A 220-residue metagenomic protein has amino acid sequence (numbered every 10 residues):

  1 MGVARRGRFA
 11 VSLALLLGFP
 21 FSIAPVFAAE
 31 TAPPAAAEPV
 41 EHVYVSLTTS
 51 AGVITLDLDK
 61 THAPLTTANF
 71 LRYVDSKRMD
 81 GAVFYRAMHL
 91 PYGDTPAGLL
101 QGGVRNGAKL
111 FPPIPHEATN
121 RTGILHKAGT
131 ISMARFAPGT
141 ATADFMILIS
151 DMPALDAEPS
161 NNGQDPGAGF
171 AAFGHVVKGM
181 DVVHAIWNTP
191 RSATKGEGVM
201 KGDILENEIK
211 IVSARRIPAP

Functional and structural regions predicted by a protein language model:
V3-A4, V26-P220: Cyclophilin-like peptidyl-prolyl cis-trans isomerases
A10-A24: Bacterial N-terminal signal peptides
